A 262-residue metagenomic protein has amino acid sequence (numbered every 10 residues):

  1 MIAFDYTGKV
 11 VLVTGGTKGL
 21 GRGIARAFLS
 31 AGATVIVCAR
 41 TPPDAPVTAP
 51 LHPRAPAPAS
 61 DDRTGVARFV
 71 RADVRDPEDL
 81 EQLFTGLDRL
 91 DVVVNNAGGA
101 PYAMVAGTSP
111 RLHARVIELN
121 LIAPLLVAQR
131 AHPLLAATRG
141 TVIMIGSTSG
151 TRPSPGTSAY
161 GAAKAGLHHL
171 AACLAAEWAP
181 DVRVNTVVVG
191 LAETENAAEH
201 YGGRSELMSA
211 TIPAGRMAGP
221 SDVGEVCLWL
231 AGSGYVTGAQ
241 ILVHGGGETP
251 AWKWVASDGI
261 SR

Functional and structural regions predicted by a protein language model:
M1-I2, R152, T237-R262: Short C-terminal tail/terminal secondary-structure segment of NAD(P)H-dependent dehydrogenase/reductase domains
T17-K18: Conserved glycine-rich cofactor-binding loop
M104-V105, S109-I117, M208: Substrate-binding pocket helix/loop in short-chain dehydrogenase/reductase
A128, A163, A171: Active-site helix of classical SDR
P133, A175-P180: Alpha-helical segment proximal to the catalytic Tyr-Lys
S147: Residue(s) in the substrate-gating loop at a strand-loop-helix junction that position the organic substrate next
M217-V243: C-terminal substrate-recognition "lid" of short-chain dehydrogenase/reductases
